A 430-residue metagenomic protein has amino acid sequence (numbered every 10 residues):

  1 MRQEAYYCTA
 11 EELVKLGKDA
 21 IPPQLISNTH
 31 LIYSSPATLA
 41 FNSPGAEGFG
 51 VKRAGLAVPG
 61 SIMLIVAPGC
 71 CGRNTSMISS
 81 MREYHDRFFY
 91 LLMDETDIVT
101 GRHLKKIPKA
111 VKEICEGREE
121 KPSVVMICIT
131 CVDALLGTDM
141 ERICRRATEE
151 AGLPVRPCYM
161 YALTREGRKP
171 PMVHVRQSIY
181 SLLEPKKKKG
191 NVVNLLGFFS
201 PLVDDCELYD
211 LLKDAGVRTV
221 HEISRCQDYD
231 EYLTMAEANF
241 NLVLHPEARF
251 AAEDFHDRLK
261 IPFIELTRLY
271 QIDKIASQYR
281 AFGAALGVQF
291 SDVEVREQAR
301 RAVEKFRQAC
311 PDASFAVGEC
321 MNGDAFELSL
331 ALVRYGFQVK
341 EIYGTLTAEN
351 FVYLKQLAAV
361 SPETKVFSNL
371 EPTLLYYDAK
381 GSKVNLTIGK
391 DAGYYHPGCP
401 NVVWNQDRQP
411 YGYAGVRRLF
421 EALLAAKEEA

Functional and structural regions predicted by a protein language model:
M1-A430: An N-terminal assembly and electron-transfer interface module characteristic of large anaerobic redox and radical
